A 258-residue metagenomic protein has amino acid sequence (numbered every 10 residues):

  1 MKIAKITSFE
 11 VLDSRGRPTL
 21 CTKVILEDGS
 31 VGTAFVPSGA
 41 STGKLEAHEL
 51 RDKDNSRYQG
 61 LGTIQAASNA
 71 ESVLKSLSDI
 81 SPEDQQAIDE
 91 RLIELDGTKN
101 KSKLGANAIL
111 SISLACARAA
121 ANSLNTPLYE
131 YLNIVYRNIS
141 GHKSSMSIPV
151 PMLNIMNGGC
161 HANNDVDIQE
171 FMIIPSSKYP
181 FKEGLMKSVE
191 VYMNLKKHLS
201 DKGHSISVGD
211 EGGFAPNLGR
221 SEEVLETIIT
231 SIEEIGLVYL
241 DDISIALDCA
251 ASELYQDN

Functional and structural regions predicted by a protein language model:
M1-L20: Short, Gly/Pro- and small/polar-rich lid/capping loops
D13-S14, G97-C116, P151-N163, V208: Glycine/serine-rich anion-binding loops at beta->alpha junctions that coordinate negatively charged ligand groups
R17-T19, L61-N69, E83-E90, N107 (+9 more regions): Conserved active-site and cofactor/substrate-binding residues in soluble primary-metabolism enzymes
P37-T126, V135, L185: Metal- or metallocofactor-binding catalytic centers and their adjacent structured scaffolds across diverse enzyme
P82-D89, A106, L128-Y131, K196-G213 (+1 more regions): Flexible, glycine/charged-enriched surface loops at secondary-structure junctions
R137, S147-G209: Mobile "lid/hinge" segments at catalytic clefts and subdomain interfaces of large enzymes
E222-N258: Catalytic core of soluble alpha/beta enzymes
